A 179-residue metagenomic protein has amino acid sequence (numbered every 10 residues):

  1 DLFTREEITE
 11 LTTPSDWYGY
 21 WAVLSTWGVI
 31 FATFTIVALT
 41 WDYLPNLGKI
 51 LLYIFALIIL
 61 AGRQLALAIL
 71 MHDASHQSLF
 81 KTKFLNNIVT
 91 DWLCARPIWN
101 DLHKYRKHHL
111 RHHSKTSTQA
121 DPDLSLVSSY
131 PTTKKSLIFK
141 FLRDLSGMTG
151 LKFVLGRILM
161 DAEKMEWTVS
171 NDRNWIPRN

Functional and structural regions predicted by a protein language model:
D1-A61, A95-N179: Non-catalytic, topology-defining segments of multipass membrane proteins
Q64-K83, Y105-S117: Acidic (Asp/Glu-rich) catalytic motifs at the cytosolic membrane interface
K81-A95, S128: Post-HEXXH active-site segment of zinc metalloproteases
